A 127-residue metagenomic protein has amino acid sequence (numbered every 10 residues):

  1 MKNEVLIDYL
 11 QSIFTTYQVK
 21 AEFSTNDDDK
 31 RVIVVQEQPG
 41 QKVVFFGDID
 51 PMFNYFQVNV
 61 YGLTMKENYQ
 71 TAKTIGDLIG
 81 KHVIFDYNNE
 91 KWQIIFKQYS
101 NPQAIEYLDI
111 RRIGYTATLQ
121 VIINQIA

Functional and structural regions predicted by a protein language model:
M1-D48, Q70, H82-Q93: Small/polar-rich, solvent-exposed N-terminal microdomains that initiate assembly or binding
M1-S12, G40-P51, K91-A127: Short, charged interaction patches at domain edges and termini
T15-T16, T25, T64, T71-T74 (+1 more regions): Residue-identity detector for threonine
I49, L63-G80: Extracellular/virion structural assembly segments
N54-Q57: Short amphipathic alpha-helical segments
N59-Y61: Short hydrophobic/aromatic beta-strand micro-patches that form the beta-sheet surface supporting nucleotide- or nucleic
